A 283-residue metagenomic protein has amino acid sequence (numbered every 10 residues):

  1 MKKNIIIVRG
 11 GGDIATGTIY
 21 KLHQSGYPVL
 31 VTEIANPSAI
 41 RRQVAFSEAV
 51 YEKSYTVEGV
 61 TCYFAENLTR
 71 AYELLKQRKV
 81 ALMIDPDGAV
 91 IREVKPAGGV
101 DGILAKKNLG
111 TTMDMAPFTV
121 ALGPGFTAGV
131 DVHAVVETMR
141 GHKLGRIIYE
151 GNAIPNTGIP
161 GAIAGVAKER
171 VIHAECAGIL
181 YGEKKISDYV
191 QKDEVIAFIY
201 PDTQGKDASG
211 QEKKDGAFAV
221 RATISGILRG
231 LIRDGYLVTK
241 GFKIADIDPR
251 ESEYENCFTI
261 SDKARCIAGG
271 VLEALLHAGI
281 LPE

Functional and structural regions predicted by a protein language model:
M1-E283: Well-ordered secondary-structure scaffolds
